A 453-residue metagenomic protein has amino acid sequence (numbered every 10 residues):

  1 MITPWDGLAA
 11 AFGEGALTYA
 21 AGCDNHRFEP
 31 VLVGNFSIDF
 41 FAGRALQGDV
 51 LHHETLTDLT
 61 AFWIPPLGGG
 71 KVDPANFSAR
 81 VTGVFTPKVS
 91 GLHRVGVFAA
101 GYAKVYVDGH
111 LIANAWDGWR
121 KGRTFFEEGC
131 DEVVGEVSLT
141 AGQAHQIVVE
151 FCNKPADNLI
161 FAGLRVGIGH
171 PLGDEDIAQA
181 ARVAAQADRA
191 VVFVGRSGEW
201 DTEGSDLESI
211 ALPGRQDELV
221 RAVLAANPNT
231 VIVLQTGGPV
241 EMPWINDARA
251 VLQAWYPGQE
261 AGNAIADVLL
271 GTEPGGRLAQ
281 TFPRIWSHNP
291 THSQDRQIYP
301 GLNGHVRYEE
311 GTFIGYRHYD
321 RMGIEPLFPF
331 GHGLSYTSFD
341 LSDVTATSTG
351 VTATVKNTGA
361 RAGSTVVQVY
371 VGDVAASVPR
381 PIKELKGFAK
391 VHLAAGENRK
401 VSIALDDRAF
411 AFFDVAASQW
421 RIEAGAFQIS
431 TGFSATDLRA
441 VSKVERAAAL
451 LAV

Functional and structural regions predicted by a protein language model:
M1-W5, A9-L56, Q235-S364, Y370-G372 (+5 more regions): Secreted, periplasmic, or luminal enzymes acting at the cell surface/secretory milieu
D24-R189, G198, G204-D206, A211-E218 (+4 more regions): Acidic/polar, compositionally biased interaction segments
V84-V89, G109-L111, A141, Q186 (+2 more regions): Beta-rich accessory regions
V89, G101, P155, N357-G363 (+1 more regions): Short, acidic/polar linear motifs in exposed loop/turn regions
G96-V97, V107, A362-V369, P381 (+1 more regions): Short, hydrophobic/aromatic beta-strand segments
Y102-V105, Q216-V220, T230, V251 (+1 more regions): Extended, hydrophobic alpha-helical segments in both membrane/secreted and soluble proteins
C130, S377-F412: Intrinsically disordered, low-complexity Pro/Gly/Ser/Thr-rich segments with frequent PxxP/GP/PP motifs and embedded
A409-A426: Short glycine/proline/serine/threonine-rich loop/turn segments at secondary-structure transition edges
